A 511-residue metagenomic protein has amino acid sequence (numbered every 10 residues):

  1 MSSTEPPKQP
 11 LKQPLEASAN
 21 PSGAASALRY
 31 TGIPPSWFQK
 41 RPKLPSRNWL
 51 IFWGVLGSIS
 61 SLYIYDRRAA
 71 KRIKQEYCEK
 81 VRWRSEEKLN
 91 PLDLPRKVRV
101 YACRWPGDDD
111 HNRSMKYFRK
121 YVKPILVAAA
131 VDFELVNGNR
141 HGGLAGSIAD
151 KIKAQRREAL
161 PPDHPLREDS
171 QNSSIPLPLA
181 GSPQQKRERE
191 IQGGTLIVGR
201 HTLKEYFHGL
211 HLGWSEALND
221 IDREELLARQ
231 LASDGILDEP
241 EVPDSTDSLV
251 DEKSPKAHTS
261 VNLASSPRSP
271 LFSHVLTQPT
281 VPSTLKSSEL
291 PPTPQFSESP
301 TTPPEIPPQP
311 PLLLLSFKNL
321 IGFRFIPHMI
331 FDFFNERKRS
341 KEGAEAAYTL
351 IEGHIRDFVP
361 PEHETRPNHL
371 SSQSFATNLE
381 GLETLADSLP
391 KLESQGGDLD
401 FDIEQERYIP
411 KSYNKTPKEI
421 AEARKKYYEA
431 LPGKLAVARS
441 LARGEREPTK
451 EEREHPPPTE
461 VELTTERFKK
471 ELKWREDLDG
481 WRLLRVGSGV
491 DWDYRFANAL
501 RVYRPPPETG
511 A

Functional and structural regions predicted by a protein language model:
M1-P45, Q155-R156, L166-S174: N-terminal organellar targeting/addr​essing segments, predominantly mitochondrial targeting sequences
L15-E16, I51-S58, K88-L92: Short low-complexity stretches enriched in small and charged residues
G23-P34, I73, L94-V98, A129 (+1 more regions): Generic structural motif recognizing short loop/turn segments at the entrances and edges of beta-strands
S26, I33-P34, I59-S61, E404 (+2 more regions): A general marker of short, structured functional hotspots
S26, S61, Y65, E86-K88 (+3 more regions): Short, flexible coil/linker segments at or flanking structured domains
R29-W83: Single-pass hydrophobic alpha-helical transmembrane segments typical of small organelle membrane proteins
I64-A130: N-terminal topogenic membrane-targeting module
G107-A511: Non-transmembrane interaction and regulatory regions of membrane-associated proteins
